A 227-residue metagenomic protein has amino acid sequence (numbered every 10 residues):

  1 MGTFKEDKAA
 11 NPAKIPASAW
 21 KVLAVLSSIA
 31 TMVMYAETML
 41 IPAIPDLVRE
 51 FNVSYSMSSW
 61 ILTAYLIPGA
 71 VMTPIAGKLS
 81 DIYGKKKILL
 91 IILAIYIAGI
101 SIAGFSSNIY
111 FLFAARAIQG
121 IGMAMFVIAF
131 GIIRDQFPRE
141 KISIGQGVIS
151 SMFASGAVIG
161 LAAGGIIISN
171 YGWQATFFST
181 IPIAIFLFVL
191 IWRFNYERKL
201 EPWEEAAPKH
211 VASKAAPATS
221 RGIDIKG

Functional and structural regions predicted by a protein language model:
K21-A76, F111, F126-V127: Extracytoplasmic
I29, L89-I95, G99, A115 (+3 more regions): Residue-level signature of the transmembrane alpha-helical cores of Major Facilitator Superfamily-type secondary
T31, W60-I67, A94, A117 (+2 more regions): Transmembrane alpha-helical cores of Major Facilitator Superfamily
L47-R49, L79-S80, A163-Y171: Interfacial helix-cap and linker-helix signal at transmembrane-aqueous boundaries of multi-pass secondary transporters
N52, G84, F105-F111, P138 (+1 more regions): Helix-breaking motifs and short loop linkers at transmembrane-helix boundaries and internal kinks in secondary membrane
V71-N108: Conserved MFS/SLC helix-loop-helix module at the cytosolic interface between two early adjacent transmembrane helices
A117-S151: Cytoplasmic helix-loop-helix junction between adjacent transmembrane helices in 12-TM secondary transporters
S169-G227: Hydrophobic transmembrane-helix bundles of small-molecule transporters
